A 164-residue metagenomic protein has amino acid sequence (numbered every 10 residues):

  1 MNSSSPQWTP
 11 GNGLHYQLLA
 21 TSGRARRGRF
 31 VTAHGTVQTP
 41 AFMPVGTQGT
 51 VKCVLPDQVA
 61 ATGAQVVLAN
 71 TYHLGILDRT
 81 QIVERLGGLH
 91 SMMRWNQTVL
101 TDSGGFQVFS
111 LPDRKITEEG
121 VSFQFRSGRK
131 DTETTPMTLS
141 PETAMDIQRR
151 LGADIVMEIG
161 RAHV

Functional and structural regions predicted by a protein language model:
N2-R161: Non-catalytic, usually N-terminal nucleic-acid engagement modules in DNA/RNA processing proteins
